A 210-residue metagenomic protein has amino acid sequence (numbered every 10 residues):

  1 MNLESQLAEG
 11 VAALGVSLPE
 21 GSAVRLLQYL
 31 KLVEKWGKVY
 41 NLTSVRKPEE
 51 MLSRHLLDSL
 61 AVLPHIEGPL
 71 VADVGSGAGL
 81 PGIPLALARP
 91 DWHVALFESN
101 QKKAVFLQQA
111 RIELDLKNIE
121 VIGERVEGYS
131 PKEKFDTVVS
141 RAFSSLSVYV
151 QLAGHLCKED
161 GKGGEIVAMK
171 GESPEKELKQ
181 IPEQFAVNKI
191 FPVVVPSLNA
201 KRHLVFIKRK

Functional and structural regions predicted by a protein language model:
N2-G68, A72, K102-V105, Q109-I119: Class I SAM-dependent transferase core
A12-V16, P90, K158: A broad detector of the eukaryotic-type serine/threonine protein kinase catalytic domain
P48, G82-P84, L178: Residue-level recognition of conserved structural "scaffold" positions that shape functional pockets and channels
D58, L63-E67, I83, G163 (+1 more regions): A general secondary-structure boundary signal
V74-S76: Conserved beta-strand/loop positions that form the S-adenosyl-L-methionine
A78-D91, Q151: Conserved SAM-binding loop of SAM-dependent methyltransferases across substrates and taxa, primarily the Class I
D91-A95, S99-K210: S-adenosylmethionine
